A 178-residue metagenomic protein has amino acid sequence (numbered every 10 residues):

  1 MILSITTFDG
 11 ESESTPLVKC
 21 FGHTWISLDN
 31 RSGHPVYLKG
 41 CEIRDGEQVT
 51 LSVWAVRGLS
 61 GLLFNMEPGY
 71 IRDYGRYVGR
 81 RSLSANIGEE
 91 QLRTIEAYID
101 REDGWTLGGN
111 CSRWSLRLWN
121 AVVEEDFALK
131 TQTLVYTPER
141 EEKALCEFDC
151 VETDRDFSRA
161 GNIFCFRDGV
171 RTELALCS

Functional and structural regions predicted by a protein language model:
M1-G79: Glycine-rich catalytic cores of cysteine/serine-nucleophile enzymes that process amide/ester linkages in cell-envelope
I2-I5, I26, I43, I71 (+5 more regions): Weak global preference for isoleucine
T6, R31, C41, W54 (+7 more regions): Low-complexity, intrinsically disordered/propeptide-like segments
F8-S12, G75-C111: N-terminal capping segments
S27-N30, S82, E89, N120: Solvent-exposed, well-ordered amphipathic alpha-helical segments that flank/support binding or catalytic loops
Q48, L92-S178: Activation targets extended, charge/polar-rich intrinsically disordered C-terminal tails
